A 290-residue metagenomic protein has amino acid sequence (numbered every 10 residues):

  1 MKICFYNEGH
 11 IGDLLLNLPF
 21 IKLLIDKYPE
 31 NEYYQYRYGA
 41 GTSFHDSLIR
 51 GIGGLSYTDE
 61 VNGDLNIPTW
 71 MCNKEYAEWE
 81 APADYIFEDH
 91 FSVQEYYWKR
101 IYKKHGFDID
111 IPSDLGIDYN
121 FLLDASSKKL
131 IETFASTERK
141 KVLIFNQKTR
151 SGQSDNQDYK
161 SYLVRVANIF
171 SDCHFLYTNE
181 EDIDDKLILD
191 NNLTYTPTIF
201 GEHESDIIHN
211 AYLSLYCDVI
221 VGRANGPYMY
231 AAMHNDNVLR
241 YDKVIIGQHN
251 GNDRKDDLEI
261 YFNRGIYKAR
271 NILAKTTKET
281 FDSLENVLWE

Functional and structural regions predicted by a protein language model:
M1-I3: Extreme N-terminal starter segment of soluble prokaryotic enzymes
Y6-L18, T149-D158: A short, glycine/small-residue-rich beta-strand->loop->alpha-helix junction that serves as a flexible
L14-I25, G41, S47, K160-V166: Short amphipathic alpha-helix
P29-G41, F175-N179, I246-G247: Short internal beta-strands
R37, F44-L122, K141-L143, I245-I266: Conserved nucleotide-diphosphate donor binding/catalytic pocket of glycan-assembly enzymes
E78, D84, E88, D118-L189 (+1 more regions): Active-site donor-nucleotide binding/catalytic segment of nucleotide-sugar enzymes
D155-V244, G251-D253: Donor-binding and catalytic core of enzymes assembling or modifying cell-surface/extracellular glycoconjugates
M229-E290: Nucleotide-sugar donor-binding patch of glycosyltransferase catalytic domains
